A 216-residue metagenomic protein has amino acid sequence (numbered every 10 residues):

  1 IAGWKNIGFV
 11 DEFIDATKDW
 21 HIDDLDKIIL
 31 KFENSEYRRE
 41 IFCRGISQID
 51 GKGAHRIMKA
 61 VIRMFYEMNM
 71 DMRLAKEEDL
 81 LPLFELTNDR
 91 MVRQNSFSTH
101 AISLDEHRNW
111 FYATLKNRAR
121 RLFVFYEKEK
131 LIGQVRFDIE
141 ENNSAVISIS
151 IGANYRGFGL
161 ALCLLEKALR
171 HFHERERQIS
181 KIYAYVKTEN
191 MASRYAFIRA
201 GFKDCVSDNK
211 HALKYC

Functional and structural regions predicted by a protein language model:
I1-Y66: Nucleotide-activated sugar donor-binding and catalytic core shared by glycosyltransferases and related lipid-linked
D11-D15, R73, R121-F123: Structural signal for short hydrophobic segments within the conserved structured cores of catalytic domains across
H21, N34, K76-D79, D89 (+2 more regions): Acidic/polar helix N-cap motif
K31, A113, H171-R175: A generic secondary-structure signal
N69-A75, L80-P82, L86-T87, K128-C216: Acyl-donor (CoA/ACP) binding surface of acyl/acetyltransferases
L83-N88, H107, F111: Hydrophobic alpha-helical core bundles mediating ligand binding, dimerization, or RNAP-core interactions
M91-N109: Conserved GNAT-fold acetyl-CoA-binding loop/helix
Y112-V124, G133: A short helix-loop-beta-strand connector motif used in the catalytic cores of GNAT acetyltransferases and, in some
